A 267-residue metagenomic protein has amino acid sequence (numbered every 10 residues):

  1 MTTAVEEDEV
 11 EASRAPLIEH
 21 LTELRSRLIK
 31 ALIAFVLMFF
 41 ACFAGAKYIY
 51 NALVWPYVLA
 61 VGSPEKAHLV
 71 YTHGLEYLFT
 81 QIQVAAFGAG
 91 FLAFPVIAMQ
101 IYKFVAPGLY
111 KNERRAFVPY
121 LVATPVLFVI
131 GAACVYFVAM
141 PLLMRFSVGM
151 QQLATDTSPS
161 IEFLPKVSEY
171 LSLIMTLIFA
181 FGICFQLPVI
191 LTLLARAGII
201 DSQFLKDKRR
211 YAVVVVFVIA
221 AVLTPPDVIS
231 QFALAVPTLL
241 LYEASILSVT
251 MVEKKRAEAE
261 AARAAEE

Functional and structural regions predicted by a protein language model:
M1-E267: Membrane topogenic/interface segments and analogous intrinsically disordered interaction regions
